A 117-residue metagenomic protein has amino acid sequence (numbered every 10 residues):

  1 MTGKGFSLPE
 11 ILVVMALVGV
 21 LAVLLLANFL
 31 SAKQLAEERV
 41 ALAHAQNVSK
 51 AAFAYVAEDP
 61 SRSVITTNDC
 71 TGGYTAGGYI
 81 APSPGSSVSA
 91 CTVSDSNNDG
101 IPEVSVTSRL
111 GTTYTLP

Functional and structural regions predicted by a protein language model:
T2-F29: N-terminal single-pass transmembrane signal-anchor helix
G3, S31, A54-E58: Conserved amphipathic alpha-helical interaction elements at protein-protein interfaces in regulatory, energy-coupling
E10, Q34, P84: Solvent-exposed, flexible loop/coil residues
V18-G19, H44-A45, N68: Alpha-helical interaction segments
L25, A32, A52: Conserved alpha-helical elements of the SDR catalytic core
N28-N47: Aliphatic-rich helix starts adjacent to a transmembrane/signal segment
K50-P117: Periplasmic/extracellular, small/polar-rich flexible segments of pilin-like filament-forming proteins
